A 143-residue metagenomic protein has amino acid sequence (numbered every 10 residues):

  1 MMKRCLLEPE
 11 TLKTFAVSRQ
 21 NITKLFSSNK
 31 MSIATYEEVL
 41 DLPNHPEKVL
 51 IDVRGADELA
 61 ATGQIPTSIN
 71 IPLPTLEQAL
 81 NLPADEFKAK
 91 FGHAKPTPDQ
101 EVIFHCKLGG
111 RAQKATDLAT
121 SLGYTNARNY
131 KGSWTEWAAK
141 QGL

Functional and structural regions predicted by a protein language model:
M2-V49, A56-E101, K107-L143: Rhodanese-like catalytic fold shared by cysteine-dependent sulfurtransferases and DSP/PTP-type phosphatases
